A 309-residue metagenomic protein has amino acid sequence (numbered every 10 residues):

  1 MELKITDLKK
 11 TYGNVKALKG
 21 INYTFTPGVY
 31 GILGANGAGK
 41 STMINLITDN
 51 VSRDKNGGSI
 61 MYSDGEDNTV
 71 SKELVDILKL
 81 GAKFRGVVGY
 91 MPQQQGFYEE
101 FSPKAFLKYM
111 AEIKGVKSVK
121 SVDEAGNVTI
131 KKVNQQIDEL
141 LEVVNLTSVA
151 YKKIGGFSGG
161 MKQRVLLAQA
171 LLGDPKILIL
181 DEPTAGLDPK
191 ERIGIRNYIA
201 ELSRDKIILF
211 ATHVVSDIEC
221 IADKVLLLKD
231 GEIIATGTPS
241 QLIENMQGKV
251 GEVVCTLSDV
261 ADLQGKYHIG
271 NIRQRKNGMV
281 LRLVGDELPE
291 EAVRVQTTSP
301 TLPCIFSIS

Functional and structural regions predicted by a protein language model:
A35-G39: Walker A (P-loop) phosphate-binding loop of ABC-type ATPase nucleotide-binding domains
S59-K83: ABC ATPase NBD Q-loop/coupling interface
K108, E112-V149: Conserved ABC ATPase "signature" region
L167: Hydrophobic anchor residue at the start of the ABC signature
L178-D181: Catalytic Walker B motif of ABC-type/P-loop ATPase nucleotide-binding domains
